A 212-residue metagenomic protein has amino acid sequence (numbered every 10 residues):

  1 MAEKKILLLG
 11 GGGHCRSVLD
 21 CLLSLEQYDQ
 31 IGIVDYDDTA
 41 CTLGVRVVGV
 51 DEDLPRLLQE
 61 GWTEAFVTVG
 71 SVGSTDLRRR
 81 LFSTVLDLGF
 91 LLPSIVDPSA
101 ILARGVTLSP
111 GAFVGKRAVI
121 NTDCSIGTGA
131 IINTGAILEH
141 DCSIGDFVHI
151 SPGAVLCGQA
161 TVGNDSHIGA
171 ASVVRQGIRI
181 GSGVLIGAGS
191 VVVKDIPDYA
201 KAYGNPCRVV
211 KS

Functional and structural regions predicted by a protein language model:
M1-V45, P55-L58: Hydrophobic, well-ordered beta-alpha structural blocks that scaffold small-molecule cofactor pockets
E3, W62, G181: Phosphate-coordination loops involved in phosphoryl transfer and adenosine-cofactor binding
G11, Y36, G70, D97 (+1 more regions): Cofactor-binding loop segments of dinucleotide-utilizing enzymes, especially the Rossmann-like FAD- and NAD(P)+-binding
R16-D20, D76, K194: Alpha-helical elements of the RecA-like P-loop NTPase motor core of helicases
E26-Q27, L86-F90, K194: Short helix-capping segments at alpha-helix termini
I31, T63, N164: Conserved acidic residues
C41-D97, I101: Phosphate-bearing ligand-interacting subdomains that bind or position ATP/ADP/UDP/GDP/NAD(P) or nucleotide-linked
S94-V210: Structural signal for interior beta-strand "rungs" in well-ordered beta-sheet cores of soluble enzyme domains
